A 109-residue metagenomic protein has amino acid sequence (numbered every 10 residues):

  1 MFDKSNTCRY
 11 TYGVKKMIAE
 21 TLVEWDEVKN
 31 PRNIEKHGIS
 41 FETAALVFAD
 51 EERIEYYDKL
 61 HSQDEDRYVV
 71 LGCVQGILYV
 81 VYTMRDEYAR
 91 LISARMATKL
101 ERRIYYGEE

Functional and structural regions predicted by a protein language model:
M1-E109: Ribonuclease/tRNase effector modules and their secretory precursors
